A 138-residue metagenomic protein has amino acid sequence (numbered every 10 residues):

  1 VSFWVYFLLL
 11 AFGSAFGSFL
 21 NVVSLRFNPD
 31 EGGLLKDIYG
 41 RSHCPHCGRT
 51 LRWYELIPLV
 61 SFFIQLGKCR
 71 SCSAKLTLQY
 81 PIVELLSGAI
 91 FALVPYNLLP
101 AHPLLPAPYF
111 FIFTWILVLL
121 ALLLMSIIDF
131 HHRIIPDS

Functional and structural regions predicted by a protein language model:
V1-S138: A membrane-topology feature that recognizes alpha-helical transmembrane segments and their immediate juxtamembrane
